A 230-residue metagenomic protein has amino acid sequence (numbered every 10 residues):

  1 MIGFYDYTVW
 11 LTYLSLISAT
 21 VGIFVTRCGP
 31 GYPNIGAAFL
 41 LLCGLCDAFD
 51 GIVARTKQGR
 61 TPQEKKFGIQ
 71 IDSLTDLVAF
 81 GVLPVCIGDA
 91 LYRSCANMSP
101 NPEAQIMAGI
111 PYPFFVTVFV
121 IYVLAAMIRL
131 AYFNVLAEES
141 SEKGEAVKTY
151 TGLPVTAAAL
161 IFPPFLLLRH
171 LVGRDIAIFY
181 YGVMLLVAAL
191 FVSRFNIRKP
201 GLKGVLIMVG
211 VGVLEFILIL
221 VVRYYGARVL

Functional and structural regions predicted by a protein language model:
M1-G51, L190-L230: Topogenic membrane-insertion module of multi-pass membrane proteins
M1-L16, R55-V78, L130-A157, S193-I207: Interhelical loop and helix-boundary elements at the membrane-water interface of polytopic inner-membrane proteins
V9-Y13, T56-L130: Multi-pass membrane catalytic core of lipid/isoprenoid biosynthesis enzymes
L11-I17, F39-L42, V78-G81, T117-L124 (+7 more regions): Lipid-exposed faces of alpha-helical membrane segments in multi-pass integral membrane proteins
L16-V25, D50-A54, R93, P100-P102 (+3 more regions): Hydrophobic alpha-helical transmembrane segments
V21-A37, P84-F119, F165-F179, V221-L230: Helix-coil boundary and interhelical linker segments in multi-pass alpha-helical membrane proteins
E138-L230: C-terminal membrane-associated helical module and adjoining short loops/tails
